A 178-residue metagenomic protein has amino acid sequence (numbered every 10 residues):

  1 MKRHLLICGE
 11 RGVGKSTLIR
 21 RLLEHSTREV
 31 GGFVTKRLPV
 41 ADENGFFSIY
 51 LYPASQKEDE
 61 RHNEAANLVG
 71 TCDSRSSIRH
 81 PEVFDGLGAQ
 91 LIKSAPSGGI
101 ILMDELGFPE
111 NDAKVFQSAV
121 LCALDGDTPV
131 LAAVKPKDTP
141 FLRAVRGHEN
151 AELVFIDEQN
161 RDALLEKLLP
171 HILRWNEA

Functional and structural regions predicted by a protein language model:
M1-H4: Extreme N-terminal starter segment of soluble prokaryotic enzymes
I7: Hydrophobic anchor at the beta1->P-loop junction of P-loop NTPases
R11: The conserved Walker
K15: Conserved lysine of the Walker
L18, L22: Hydrophobic positions on the alpha1 helix immediately C-terminal to the Walker A/P-loop
E24-R75: N-terminal phosphate/diphosphate-binding loop that engages ATP/GTP or pyrophosphate donors across diverse enzyme folds
T71-L121: Phosphate-binding/switch loop-helix module in NTP-utilizing enzymes
K93, G107-A178: Replace "adjacent to P-loop NTPase cores in ATP/GTP-dependent enzymes" with "adjacent to NTP-binding cores
